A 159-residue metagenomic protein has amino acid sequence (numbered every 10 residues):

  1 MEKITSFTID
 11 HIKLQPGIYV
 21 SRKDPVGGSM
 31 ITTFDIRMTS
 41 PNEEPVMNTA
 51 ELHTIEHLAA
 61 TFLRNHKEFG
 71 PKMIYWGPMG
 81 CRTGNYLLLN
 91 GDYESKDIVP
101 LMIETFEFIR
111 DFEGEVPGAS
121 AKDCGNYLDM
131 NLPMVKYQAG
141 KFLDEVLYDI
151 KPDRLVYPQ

Functional and structural regions predicted by a protein language model:
M1-L63: His/Glu-rich zincin catalytic helix
K3, Y19-S21, G70-K72, S120 (+1 more regions): Sparse, context-dependent recognition of short Cys/His-centered cofactor- or disulfide-binding micro-motifs
F7, F34, F62, F69 (+3 more regions): Phenylalanine-focused residue identity feature
G17-Y19, G80, G84, G125: Glycine-centered flexibility motif
D24, S40, P71-Y75, D123 (+1 more regions): Short, flexible coil/linker segments at or flanking structured domains
P41, P45-D97: M16/MPP (pitrilysin/insulinase) zinc-metallopeptidase core fold and M16-derived inactive scaffolds
L88-Q159: Acidic/histidine-enriched segments that form metal/cofactor-coordinating and catalytic pocket/exosite environments
